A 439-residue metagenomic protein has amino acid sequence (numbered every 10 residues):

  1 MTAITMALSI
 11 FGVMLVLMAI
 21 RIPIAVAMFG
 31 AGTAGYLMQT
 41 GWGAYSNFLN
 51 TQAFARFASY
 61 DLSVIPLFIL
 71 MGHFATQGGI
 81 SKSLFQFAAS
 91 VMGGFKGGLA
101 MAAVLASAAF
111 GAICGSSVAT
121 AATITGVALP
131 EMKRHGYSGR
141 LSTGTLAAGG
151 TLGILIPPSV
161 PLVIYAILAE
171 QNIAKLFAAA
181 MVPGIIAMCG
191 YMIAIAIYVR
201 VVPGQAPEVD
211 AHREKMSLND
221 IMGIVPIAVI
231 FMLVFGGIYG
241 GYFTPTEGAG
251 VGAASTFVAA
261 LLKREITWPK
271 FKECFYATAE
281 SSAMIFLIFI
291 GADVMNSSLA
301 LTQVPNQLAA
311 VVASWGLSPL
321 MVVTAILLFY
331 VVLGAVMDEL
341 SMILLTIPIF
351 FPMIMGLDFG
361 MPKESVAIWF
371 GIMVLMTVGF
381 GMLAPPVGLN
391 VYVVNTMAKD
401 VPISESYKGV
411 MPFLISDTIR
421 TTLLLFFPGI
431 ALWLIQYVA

Functional and structural regions predicted by a protein language model:
M1-A439: Alpha-helical transmembrane segments of multi-pass membrane transport proteins
